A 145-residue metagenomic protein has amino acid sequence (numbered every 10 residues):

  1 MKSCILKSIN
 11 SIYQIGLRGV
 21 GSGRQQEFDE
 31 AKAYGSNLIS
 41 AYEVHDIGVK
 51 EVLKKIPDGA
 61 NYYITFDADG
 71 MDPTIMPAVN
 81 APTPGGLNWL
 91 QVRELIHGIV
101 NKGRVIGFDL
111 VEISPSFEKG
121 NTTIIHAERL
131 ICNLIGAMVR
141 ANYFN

Functional and structural regions predicted by a protein language model:
M1-N145: Conserved alpha-helical scaffold segments that buttress catalytic/binding sites
